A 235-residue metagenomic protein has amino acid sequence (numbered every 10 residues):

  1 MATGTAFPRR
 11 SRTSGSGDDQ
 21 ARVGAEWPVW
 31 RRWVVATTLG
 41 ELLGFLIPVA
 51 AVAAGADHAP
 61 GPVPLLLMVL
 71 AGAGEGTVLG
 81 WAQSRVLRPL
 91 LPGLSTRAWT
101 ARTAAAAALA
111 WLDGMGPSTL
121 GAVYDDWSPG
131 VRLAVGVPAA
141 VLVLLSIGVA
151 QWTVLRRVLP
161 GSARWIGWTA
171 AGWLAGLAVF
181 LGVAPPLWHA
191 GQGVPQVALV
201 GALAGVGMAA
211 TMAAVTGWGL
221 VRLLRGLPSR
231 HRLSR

Functional and structural regions predicted by a protein language model:
A2-R235: Juxtamembrane/disordered regions of integral membrane proteins
